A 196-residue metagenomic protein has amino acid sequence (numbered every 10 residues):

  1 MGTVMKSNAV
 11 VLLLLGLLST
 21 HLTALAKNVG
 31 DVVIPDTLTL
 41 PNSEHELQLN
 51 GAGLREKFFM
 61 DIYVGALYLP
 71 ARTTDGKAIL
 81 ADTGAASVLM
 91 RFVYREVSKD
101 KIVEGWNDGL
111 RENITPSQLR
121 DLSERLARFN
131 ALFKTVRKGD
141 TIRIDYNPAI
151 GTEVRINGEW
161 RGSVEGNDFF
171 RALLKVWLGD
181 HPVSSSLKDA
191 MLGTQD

Functional and structural regions predicted by a protein language model:
G2-V11: Bacterial N-terminal signal peptides that target proteins for export
V11-H21: Bacterial N-terminal signal peptides
A26-D82: N-terminal secretory signal peptides
D31-I34, Y146-I150: A short, compositionally biased
R72-A149: Mid-length scaffold segments of soluble, non-membrane domains
I156-G158: Short strand-turn-strand beta-turns centered on an Asx-Gly dipeptide
R161-L187: Flexible glycine-rich active-site/ligand-binding loops centered on an Asp-His dyad
S186-D196: Cysteine/selenocysteine-centered motifs that mediate thiol-based redox chemistry or coordinate metal-sulfur cofactors
